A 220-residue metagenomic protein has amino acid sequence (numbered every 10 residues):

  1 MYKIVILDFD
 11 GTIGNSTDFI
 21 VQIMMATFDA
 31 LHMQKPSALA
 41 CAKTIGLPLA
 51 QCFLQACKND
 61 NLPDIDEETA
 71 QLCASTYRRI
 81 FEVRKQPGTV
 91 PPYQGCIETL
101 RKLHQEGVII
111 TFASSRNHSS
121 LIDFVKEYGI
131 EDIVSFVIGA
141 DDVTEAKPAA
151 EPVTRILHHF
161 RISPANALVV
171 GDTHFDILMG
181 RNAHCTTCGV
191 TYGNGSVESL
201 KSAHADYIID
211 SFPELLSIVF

Functional and structural regions predicted by a protein language model:
M1-V5, H104, N117-H118, I122-F220: Asp-based, Mg2+/Mn2+-dependent phosphohydrolase catalytic module
Y2-I97, H104-E106, S119: N-terminal helical cap/lid subdomain that shapes the substrate entry/recognition surface in HAD-like hydrolases
I97-L100, V197: Short amphipathic alpha-helical segments and helix-helix/interface helices
